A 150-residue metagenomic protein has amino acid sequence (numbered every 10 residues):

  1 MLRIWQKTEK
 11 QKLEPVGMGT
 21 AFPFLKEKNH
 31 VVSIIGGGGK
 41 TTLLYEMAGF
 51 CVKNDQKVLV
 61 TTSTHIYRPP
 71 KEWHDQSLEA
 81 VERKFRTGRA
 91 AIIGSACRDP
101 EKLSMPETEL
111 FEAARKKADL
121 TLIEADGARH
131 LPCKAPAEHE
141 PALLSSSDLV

Functional and structural regions predicted by a protein language model:
M1-A21: N-terminal pre-Walker A segment at the start of P-loop NTPase domains
R3, A48-E101: N-terminal phosphate/diphosphate-binding loop that engages ATP/GTP or pyrophosphate donors across diverse enzyme folds
E14-N54: Walker A (P-loop) phosphate-binding motif
M18, S77-R86, E107-E112, H139: Short, charged beta->alpha transition segments
I34, V58-T62, I92-S95, T121-A125 (+1 more regions): General beta-strand structural signal in soluble alpha/beta enzymes
T87-A91, K116-T121, L149: Loop/turn-to-beta-strand initiation segments
R98-A135, E140: Phosphate-binding/switch loop-helix module in NTP-utilizing enzymes
A137-V150: Inter-motif core of Ras-like GTPase G domains
